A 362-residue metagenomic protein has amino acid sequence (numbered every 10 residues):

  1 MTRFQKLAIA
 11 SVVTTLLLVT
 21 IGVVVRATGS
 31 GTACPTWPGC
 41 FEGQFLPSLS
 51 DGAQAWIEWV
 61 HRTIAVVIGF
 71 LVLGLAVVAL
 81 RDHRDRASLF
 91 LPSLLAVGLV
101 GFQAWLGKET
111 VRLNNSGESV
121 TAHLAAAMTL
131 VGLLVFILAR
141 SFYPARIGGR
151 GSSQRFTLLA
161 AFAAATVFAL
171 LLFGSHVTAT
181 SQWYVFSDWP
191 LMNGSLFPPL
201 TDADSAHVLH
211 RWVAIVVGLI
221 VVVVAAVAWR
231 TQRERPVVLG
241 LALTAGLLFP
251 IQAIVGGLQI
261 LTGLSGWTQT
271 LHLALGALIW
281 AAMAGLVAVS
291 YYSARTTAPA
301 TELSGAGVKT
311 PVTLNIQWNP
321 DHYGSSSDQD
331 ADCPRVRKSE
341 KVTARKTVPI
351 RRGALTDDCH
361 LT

Functional and structural regions predicted by a protein language model:
M1-D321, C359-T362: Polytopic transmembrane helical bundles with strong interfacial aromatic enrichment
T14, R335-V336: Residues at the start of alpha-helices and the adjacent loop-to-helix junctions
G307-T310, D321, S325, D330 (+1 more regions): Short, positively charged low-complexity motifs
P320-Y323, Q329, C333-P334, L355 (+1 more regions): Short hydrophobic targeting helices and cationic amphipathic motifs that mediate membrane/organellar targeting
T343, P349, L355-D357: Short linear/disordered segments characteristic of secreted peptide precursors and small low-complexity proteins
